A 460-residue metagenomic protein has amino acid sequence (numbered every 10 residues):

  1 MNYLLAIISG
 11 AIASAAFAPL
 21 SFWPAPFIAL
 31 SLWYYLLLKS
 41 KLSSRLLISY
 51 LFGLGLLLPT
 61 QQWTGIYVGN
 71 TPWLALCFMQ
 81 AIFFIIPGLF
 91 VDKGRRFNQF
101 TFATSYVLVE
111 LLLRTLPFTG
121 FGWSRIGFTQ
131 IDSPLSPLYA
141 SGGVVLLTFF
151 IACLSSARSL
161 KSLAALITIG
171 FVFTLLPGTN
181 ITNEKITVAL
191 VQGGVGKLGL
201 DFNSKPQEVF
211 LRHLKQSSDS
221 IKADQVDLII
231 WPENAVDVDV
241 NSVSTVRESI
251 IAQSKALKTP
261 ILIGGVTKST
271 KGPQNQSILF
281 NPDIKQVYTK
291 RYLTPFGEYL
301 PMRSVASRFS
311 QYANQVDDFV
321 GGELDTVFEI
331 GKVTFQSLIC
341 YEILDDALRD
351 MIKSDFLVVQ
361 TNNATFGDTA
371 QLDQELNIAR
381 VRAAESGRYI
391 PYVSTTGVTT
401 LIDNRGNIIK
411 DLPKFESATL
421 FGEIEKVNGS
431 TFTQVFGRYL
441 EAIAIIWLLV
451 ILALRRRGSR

Functional and structural regions predicted by a protein language model:
M1-L176, D368, A379, T395-T396 (+2 more regions): Membrane-embedded alpha-helical bundles of multi-pass enzymes that act on lipidic or dolichyl-linked glycan substrates
T179-F436: Soluble catalytic domains of enzymes that build or remodel membrane lipids, polysaccharides, and related
